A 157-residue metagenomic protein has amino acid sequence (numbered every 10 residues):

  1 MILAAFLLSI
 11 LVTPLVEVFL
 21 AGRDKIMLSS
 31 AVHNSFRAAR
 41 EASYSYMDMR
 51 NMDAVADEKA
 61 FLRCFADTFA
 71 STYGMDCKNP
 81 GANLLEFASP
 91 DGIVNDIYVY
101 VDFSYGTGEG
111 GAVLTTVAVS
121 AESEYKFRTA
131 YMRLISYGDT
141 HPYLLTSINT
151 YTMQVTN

Functional and structural regions predicted by a protein language model:
M1-R63: Alpha-helical assembly-interface signal, strongest on the long, hydrophobic N-terminal helix that forms
E41-N157: Short, conserved structural patches
